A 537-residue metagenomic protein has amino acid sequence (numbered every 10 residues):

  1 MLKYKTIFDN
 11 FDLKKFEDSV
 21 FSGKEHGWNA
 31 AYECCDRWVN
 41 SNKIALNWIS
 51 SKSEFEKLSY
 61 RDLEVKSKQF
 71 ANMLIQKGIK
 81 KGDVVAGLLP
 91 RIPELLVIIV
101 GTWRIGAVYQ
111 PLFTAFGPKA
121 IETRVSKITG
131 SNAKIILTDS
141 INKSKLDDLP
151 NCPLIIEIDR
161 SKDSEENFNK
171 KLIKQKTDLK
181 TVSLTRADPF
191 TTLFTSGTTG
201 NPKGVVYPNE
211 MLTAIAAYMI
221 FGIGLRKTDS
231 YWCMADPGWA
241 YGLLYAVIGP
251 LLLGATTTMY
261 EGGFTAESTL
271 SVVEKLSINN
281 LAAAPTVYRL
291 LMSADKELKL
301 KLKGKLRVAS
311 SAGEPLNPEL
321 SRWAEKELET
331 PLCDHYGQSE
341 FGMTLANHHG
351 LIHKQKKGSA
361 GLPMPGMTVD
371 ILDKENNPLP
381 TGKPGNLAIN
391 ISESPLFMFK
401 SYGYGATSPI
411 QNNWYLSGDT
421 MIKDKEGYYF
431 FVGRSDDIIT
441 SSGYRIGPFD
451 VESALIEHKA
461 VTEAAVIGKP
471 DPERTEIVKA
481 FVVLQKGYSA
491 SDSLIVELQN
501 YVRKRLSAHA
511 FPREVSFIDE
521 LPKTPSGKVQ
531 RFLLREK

Functional and structural regions predicted by a protein language model:
N42-V100, G117-E122, K170, N209-E210: Conserved AMP-binding/adenylate-forming core of the ANL superfamily
I44, E157, I173-F194, N201 (+1 more regions): Conserved pre-ATP/AMP-binding loop-to-beta segment of ANL
E56-R61, F190-A214: Conserved AMP-binding A3 loop
Q76-K77, V100, R104-K171, K486: Structural core segment of the AMP-binding/adenylate-forming
K127, I136-D139, L281, G418-A510 (+2 more regions): AMP-binding/adenylate-forming catalytic core of the ANL superfamily
T213-C233, P237-N280, A294: Conserved AMP-binding/adenylation subdomain of ANL enzymes
I278-A283, M292-K354, T368: Gly/Ser/Thr-rich phosphate-binding loop
L362-G366, N377-P409, I446: Conserved ATP/PPi-binding loop(s) of AMP-dependent carboxylate-activating enzymes
